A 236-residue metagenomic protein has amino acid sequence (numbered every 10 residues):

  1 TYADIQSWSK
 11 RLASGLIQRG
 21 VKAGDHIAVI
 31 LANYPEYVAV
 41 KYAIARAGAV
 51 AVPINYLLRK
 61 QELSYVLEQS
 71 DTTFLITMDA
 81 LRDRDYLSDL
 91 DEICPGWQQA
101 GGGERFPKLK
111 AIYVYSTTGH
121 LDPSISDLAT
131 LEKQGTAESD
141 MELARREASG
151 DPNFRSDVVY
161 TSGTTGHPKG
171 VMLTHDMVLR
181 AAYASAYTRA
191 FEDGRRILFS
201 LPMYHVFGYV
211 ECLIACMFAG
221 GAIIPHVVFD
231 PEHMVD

Functional and structural regions predicted by a protein language model:
T1-A3, E147-S149, S156-R180: Conserved AMP-binding A3 loop
T1-Y34, V38-Y42, R59-S64, A129-T136 (+2 more regions): Conserved AMP-binding/adenylate-forming core of the ANL superfamily
L16-V21, A43, Y187-F191, A215: Glycine-rich helix-loop-beta junction characteristic of Rossmann-like nucleotide cofactor-binding loops
Q18-R19, A49-T130: Structural core segment of the AMP-binding/adenylate-forming
H26, A32-V52, Y56-K60, E68-F74 (+2 more regions): A short helix-loop-beta submotif of the ANL/AMP-binding
I27, I44, L75, R155 (+3 more regions): Conserved S/T- and glycine-rich ATP-binding loop of Class I adenylate-forming
F106, Y113-V114, I125-S126, T130-Y160 (+2 more regions): Conserved pre-ATP/AMP-binding loop-to-beta segment of ANL
L179-R196, Y204-D236: Conserved AMP-binding/adenylation subdomain of ANL enzymes
